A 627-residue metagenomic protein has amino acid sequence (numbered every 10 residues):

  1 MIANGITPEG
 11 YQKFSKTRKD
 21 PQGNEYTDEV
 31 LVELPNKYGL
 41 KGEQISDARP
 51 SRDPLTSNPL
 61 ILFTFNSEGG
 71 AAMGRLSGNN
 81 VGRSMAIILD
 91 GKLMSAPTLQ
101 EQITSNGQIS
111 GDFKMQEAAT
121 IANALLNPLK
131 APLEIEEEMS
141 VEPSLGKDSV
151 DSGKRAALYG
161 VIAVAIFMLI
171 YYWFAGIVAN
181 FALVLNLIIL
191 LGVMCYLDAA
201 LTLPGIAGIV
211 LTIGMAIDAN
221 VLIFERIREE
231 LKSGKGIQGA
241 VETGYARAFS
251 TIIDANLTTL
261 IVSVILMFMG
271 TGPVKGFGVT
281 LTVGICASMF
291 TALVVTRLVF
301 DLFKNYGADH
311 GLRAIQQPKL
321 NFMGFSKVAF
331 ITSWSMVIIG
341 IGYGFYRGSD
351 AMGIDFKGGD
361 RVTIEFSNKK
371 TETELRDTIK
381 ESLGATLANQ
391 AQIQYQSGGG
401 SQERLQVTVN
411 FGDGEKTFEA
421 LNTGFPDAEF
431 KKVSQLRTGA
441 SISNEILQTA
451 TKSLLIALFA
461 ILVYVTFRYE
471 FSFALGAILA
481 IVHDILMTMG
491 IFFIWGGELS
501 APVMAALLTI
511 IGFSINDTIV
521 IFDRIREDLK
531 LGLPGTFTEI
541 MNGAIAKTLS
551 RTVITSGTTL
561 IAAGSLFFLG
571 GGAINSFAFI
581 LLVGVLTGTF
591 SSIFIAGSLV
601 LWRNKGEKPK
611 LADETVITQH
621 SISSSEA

Functional and structural regions predicted by a protein language model:
M1-T98, N444: Non-transmembrane, solvent-exposed regions of membrane trafficking/translocation machinery
L62, N66-V81, M85-A86, G146-T202 (+3 more regions): Interfacial segments of transmembrane alpha-helices in multi-pass membrane proteins
L89, I103-E137, V409-L436, N444: Extended, hydrophilic extramembrane loops/domains of integral membrane proteins
S144-V164, M215, S233-T271, N321-M323 (+7 more regions): Pore- and gate-forming transmembrane helices of large, multi-pass membrane proteins
G146, A163-Y172, I189-A199, I253-V295 (+3 more regions): Hydrophobic, glycine/alanine-rich multi-pass transmembrane helices and their short helix-loop junctions in large
M168, L183-V184, I206-N220, V264 (+6 more regions): Hydrophobic transmembrane alpha-helices
G214-A255, D301-G307, G497-T555, L601-E614: Cytosolic juxtamembrane regions of multi-pass inner-membrane proteins
Q317-N368: Transmembrane helices with small-residue packing motifs
